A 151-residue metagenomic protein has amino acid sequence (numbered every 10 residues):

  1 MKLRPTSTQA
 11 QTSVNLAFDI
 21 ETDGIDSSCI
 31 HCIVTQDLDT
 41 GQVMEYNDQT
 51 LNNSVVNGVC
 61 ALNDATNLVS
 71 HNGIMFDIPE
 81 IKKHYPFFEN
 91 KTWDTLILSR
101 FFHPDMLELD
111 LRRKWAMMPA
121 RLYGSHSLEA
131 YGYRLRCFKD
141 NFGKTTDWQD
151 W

Functional and structural regions predicted by a protein language model:
M1-I20: N-terminal accessory regions of nucleic-acid-interacting proteins
K2-R4, N53-N57: A generic local structural motif
T8-T12, C60-A65: Flexible, charged surface loops at secondary-structure boundaries
I20-S27: Short acidic, Gly/Ser-rich segments with clustered Asp/Glu that frequently serve as metal-coordination loops in enzyme
T22, G58, K82: Catalytic micro-motifs at enzyme active sites that drive phosphoryl/nucleotidyl and oxygen chemistry
S27-D39: A short alpha/beta connector and helix-capping loop motif
T35, G41-V55, T66-W151: Active-site-proximal helix-loop-helix substrate-binding element of RNase H-like nuclease domains
